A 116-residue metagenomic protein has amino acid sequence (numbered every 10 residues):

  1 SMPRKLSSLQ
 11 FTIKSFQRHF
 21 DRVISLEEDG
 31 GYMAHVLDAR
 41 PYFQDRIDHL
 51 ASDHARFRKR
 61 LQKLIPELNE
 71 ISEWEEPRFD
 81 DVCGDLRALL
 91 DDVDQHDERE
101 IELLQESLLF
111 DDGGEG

Functional and structural regions predicted by a protein language model:
S1-G116: Small-residue-biased structural context
